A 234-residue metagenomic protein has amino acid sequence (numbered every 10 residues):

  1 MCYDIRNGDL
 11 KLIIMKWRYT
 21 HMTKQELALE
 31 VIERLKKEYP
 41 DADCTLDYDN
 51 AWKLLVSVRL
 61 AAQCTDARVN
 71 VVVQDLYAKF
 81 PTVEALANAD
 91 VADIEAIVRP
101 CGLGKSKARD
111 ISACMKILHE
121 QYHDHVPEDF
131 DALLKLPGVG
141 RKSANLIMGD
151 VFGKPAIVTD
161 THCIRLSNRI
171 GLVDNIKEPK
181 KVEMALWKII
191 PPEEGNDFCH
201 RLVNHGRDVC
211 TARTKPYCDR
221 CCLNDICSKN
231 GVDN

Functional and structural regions predicted by a protein language model:
K16-Y19, T23-N234: Catalytic cores of DNA base-excision repair glycosylases
